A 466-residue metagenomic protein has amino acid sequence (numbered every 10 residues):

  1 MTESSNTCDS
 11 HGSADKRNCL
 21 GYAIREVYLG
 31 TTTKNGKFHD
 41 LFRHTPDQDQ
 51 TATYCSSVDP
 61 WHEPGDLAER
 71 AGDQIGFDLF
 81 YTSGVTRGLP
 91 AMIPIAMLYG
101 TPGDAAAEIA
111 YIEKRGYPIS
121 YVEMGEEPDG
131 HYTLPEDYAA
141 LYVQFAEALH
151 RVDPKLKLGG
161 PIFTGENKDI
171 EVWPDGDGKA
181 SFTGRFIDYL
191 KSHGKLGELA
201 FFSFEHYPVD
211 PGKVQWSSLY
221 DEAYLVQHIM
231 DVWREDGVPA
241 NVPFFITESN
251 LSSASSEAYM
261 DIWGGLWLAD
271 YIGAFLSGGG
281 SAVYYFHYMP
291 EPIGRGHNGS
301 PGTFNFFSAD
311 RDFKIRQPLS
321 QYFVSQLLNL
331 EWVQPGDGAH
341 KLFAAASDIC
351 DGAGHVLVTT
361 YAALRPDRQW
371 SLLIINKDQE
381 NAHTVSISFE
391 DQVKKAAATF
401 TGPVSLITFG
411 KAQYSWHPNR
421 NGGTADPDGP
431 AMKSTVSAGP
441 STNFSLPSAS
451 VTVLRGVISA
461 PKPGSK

Functional and structural regions predicted by a protein language model:
M1-A200: N-terminal catalytic cores of secreted or lumenal carbohydrate-active enzymes
T7, N35-K37, G100-T101, D129-H131 (+7 more regions): Flexible loop/turn segments at secondary-structure boundaries
E108, V122, F145, L158 (+7 more regions): Conserved, mostly hydrophobic/aromatic
D137-A274, G278, S347-I349: Noncatalytic carbohydrate-binding groove/subsite architecture in carbohydrate-active enzymes
I246, N250-T359, P366-D367: Aromatic/acidic polysaccharide-binding cleft in carbohydrate-active enzymes
D351-A396, F400, F409-A412, S450-T452: Carbohydrate-binding surface patches
K395-P447: Acidic, Ser/Thr/Pro-rich beta/coil linker or hinge segments at domain junctions
F444-G456: Short Pro-Gly-centered flexible turn/kink motifs
